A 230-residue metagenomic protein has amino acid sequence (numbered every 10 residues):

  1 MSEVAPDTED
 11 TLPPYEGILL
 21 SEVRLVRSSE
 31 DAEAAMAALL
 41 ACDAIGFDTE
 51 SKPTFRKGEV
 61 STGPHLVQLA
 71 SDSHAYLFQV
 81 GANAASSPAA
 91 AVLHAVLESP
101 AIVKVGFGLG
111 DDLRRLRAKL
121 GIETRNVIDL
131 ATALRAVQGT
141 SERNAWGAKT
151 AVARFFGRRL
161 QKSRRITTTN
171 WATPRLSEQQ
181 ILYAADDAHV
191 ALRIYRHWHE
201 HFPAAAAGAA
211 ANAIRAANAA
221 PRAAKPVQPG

Functional and structural regions predicted by a protein language model:
M1-I45, N83, L130, F202-G230: N-terminal accessory regions of nucleic-acid-interacting proteins
R24-S29, E33, L40-A44, P53-L176 (+2 more regions): Conserved DEDDh/DEDDy metal-dependent 3′-5′ exonuclease domain
